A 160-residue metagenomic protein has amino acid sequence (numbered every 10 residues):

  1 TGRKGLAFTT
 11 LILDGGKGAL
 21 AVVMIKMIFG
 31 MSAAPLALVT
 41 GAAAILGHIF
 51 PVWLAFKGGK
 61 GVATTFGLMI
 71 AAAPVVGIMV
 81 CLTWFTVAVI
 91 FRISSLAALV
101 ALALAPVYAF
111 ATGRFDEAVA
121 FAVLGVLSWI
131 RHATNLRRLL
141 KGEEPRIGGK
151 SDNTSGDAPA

Functional and structural regions predicted by a protein language model:
T1-A19, I49-A63, A88-L99, R131-A160: Interhelical loop and helix-boundary elements at the membrane-water interface of polytopic inner-membrane proteins
T1-R3, I25-F29, G47, G61-F91 (+1 more regions): Interfacial segments of multi-pass membrane proteins
G5-L6, P35-L36, V76, D116: Residue-level recognition of membrane-helix boundary sites in multi-pass small-molecule transporters
T10-D14, G18, L36-T40, A44 (+5 more regions): Alpha-helical transmembrane segments of multi-pass membrane proteins, especially transporters and channels
A19-K60: Helix-adjacent hinge/juxtasegments
V23, L102, G125, N135-R138: Alpha-helical scaffold segments in soluble metabolic enzymes
L46, V126-W129: Hydrophobic transmembrane alpha-helices
I78, S94-A101, T112-L127: Loop-to-transmembrane alpha-helix initiation sites
